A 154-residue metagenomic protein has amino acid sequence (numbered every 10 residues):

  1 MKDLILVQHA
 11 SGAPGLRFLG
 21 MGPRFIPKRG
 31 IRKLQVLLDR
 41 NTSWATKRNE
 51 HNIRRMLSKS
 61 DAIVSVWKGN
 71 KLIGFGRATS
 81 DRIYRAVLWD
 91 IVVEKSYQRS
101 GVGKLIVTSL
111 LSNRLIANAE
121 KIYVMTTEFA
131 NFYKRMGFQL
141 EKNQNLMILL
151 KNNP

Functional and structural regions predicted by a protein language model:
M1-E50, Q144: Short amphipathic alpha-helix that is part of the acyltransferase structural core
D39, Q98, K134: Short polybasic/polar patches that bind polyanions
K47-V92: A conserved beta-strand-loop-helix scaffold within acyl/acetyltransferase catalytic domains
Y97, G101-I106: Conserved acetyl-CoA pyrophosphate-binding loop and the N-cap/start of the following alpha-helix in GNAT-like
N113: Short alpha-helical functional segments enriched in proximate histidine and acidic residues
I116-N152: Conserved active-site alpha-helix within GNAT-family acetyltransferase domains
